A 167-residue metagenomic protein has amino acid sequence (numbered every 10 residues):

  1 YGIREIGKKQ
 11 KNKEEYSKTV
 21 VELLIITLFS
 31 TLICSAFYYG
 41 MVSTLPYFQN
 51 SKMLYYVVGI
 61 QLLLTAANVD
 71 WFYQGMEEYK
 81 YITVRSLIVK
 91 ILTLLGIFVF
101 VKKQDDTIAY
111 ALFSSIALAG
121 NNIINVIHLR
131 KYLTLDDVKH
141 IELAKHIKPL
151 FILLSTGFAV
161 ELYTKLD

Functional and structural regions predicted by a protein language model:
Y1-K11: Helix-loop junctions and terminal segments of transmembrane helices in multi-pass membrane transport/translocation
K8, L63-V84: Membrane-interface junctions at transmembrane-helix termini in multi-pass inner-membrane proteins
K13-L28, G40, I147: Interfacial transmembrane-helix starts/ends
L32, Y39-F72, G120, I152-L153: Alpha-helical transmembrane segments of multi-pass membrane proteins
S35-S43, V57, L94-V99, N122-R130: Membrane-embedded alpha-helical segments of multi-pass transporters/permeases
S43-K52, E77-Y81, L87-N122: Membrane-interface helix-loop junctions in multi-pass transport and translocation proteins
K80, T107-S114, G120-K165: Interhelical loop/hinge segments that connect adjacent transmembrane helices in multipass membrane
